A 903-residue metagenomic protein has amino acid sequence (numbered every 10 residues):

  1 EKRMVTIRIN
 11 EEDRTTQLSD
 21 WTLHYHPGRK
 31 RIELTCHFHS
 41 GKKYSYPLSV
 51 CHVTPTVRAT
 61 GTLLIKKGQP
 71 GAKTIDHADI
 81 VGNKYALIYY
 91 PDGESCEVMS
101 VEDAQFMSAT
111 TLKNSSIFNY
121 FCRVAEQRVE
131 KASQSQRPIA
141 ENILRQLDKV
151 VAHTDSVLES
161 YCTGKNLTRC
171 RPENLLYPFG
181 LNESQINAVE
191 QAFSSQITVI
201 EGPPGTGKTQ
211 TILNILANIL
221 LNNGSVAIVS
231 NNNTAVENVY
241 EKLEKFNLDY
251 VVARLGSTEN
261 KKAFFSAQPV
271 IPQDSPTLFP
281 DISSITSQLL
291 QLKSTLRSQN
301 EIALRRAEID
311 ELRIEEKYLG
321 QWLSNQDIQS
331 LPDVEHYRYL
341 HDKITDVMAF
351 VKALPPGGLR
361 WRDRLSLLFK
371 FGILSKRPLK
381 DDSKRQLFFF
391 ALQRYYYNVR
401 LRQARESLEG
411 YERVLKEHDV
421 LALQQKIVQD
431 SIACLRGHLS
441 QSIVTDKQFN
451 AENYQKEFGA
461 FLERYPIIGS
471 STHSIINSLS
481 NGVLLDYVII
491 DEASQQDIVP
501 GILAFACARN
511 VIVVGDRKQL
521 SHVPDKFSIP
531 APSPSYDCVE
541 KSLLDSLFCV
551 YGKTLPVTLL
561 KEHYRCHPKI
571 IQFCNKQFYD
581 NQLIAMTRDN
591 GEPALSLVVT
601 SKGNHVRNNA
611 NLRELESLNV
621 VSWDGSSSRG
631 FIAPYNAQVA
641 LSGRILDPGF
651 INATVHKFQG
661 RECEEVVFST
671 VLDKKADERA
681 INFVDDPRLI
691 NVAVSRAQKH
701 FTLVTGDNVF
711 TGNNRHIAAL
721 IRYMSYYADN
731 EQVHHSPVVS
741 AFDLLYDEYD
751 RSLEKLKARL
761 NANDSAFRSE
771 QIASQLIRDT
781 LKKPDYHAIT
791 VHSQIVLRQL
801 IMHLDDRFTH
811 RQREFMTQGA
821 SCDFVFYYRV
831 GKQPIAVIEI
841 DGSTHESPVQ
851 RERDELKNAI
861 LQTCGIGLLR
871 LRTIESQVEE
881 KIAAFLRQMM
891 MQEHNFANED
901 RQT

Functional and structural regions predicted by a protein language model:
R3-P55, Y250, S257-K262, V270-L415: Charged C-terminal transducer/switch regions of large nucleotide-driven machines
L34, G41-L48, V57-T62, Q69-Q191 (+2 more regions): Pre-P-loop entry segment of helicase/translocase ATPase cores
T74-H77, Y90-G93, K165-P276, E335-R377 (+2 more regions): ASCE P-loop NTPase helicase motor core
L112-G180, Q299, T345-L484: Conserved helicase NTPase catalytic core signature
V483-I489, R661-D673, V692, H700-L703: A short beta-strand element within the Helicase C-terminal
S528-T558, N575, A594, D677-I789: Helicase C-terminal subdomain and adjacent C-terminal extension
Q582-I645, I651-N652: Conserved helicase/translocase motor-coupling segment
H734-T903: Nucleic-acid endo/exonuclease domains
